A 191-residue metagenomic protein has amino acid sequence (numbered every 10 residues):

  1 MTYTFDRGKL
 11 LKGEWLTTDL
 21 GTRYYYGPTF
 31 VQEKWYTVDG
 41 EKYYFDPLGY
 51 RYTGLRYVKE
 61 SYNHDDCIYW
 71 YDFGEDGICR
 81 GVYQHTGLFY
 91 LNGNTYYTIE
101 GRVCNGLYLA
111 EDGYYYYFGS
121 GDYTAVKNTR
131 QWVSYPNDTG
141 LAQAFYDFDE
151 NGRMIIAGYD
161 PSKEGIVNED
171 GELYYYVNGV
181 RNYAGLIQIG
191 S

Functional and structural regions predicted by a protein language model:
M1-S191: Extracellular adhesion/carbohydrate-binding repeat motifs centered on closely spaced tryptophans
